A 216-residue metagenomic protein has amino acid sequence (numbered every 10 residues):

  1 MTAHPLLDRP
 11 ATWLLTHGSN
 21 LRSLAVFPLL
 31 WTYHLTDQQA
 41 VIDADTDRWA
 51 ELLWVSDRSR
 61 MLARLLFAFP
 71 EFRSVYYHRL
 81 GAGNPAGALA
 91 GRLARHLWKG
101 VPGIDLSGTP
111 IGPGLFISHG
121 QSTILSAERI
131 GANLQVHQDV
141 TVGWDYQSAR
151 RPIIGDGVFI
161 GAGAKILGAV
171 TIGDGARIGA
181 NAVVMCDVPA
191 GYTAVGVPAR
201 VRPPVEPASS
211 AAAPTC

Functional and structural regions predicted by a protein language model:
M1-G100, A211-C216: Terminal amphipathic alpha-helical/low-complexity segments used for targeting or macromolecular assembly
W98-R202, E206-P207: Structural signal for interior beta-strand "rungs" in well-ordered beta-sheet cores of soluble enzyme domains
